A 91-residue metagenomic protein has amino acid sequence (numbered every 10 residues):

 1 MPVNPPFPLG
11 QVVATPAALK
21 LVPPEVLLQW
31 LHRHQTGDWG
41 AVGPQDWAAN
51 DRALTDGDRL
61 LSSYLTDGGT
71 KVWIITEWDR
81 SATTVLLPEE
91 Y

Functional and structural regions predicted by a protein language model:
P2-L61: Compact soluble domain cores
D56-Y91: Short, compact, well-ordered microdomains
